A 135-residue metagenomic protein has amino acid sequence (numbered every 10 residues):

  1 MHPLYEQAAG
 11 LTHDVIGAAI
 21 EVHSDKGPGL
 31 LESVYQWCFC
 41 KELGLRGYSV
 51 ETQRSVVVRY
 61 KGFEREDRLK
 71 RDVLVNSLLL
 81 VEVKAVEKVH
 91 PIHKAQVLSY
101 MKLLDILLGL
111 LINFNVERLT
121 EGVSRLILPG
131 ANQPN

Functional and structural regions predicted by a protein language model:
M1-S49, T120, R125-N135: Solvent-exposed, charged helical/coil patches that constitute nucleic-acid or partner-interaction surfaces
G27, V50, R71-V89, Y100: Conserved catalytic cores of phosphodiester-cleaving nucleases, focusing on short active-site segments
C38, L45, E66-K70, L74-L78 (+1 more regions): Short connector loops at helix/strand junctions that flank enzyme active sites, especially segments positioning acidic
C40, S49-E51, P91-Q96: A cross-kingdom feature that marks ATP-driven nucleic-acid transaction machinery
E42-L43, S49, L78-L80, V86 (+2 more regions): Short, charged/polar surface micro-motifs in flexible loops or helix N-caps
G44-K61: A short acidic/basic microdomain associated with nuclease active sites
Y60-E64, L119-T120: Acidic pyrophosphate-coordinating catalytic loop
K84-N135: Nucleic-acid nuclease catalytic cores
